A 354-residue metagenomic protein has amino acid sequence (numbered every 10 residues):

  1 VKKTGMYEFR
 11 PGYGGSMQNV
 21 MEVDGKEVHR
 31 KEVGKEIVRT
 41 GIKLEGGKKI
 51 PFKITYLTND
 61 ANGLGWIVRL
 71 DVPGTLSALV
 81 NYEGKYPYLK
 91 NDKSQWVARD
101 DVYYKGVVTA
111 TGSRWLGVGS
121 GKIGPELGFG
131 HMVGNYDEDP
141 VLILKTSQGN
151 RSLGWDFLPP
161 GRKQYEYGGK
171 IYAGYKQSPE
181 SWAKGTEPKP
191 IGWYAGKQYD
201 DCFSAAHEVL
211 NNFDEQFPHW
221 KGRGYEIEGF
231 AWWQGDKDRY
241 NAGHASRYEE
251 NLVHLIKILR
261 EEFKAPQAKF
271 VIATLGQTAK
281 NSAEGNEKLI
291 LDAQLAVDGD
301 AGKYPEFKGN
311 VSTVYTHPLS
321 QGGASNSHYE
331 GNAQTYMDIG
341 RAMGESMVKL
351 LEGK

Functional and structural regions predicted by a protein language model:
V1-V72: Acidic/polar, compositionally biased interaction segments
P73-K354: Cell-envelope and extracellular/periplasmic
